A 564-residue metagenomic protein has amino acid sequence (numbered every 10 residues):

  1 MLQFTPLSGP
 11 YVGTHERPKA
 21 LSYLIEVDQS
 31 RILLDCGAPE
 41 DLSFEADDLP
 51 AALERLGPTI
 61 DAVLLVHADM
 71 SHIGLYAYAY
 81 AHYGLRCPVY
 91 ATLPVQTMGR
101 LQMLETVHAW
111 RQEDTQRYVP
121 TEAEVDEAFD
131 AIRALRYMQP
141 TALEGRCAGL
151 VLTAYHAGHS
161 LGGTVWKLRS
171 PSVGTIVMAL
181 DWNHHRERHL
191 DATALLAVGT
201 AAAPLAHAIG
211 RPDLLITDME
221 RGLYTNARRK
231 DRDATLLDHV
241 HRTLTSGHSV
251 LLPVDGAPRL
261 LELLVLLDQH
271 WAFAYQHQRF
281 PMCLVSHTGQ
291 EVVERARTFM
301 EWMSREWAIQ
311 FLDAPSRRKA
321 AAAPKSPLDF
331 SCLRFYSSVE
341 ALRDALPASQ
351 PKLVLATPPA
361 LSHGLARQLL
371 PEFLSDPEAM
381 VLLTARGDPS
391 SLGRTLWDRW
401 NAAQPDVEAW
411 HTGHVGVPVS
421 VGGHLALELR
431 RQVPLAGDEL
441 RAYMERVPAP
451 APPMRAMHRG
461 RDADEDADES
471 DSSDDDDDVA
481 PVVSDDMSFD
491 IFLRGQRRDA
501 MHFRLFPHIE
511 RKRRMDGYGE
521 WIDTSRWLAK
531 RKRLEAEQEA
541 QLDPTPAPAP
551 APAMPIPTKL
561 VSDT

Functional and structural regions predicted by a protein language model:
M1-A62, A81-T175, L180-T564: Acidic/His-rich, metal-assisted hydrolase cores and their charged scaffolds
L65: A short SAM/SAH-binding and catalytic strip from SAM-dependent methyltransferases
H72: N-terminal Rossmann-fold NAD(P) dinucleotide-binding loop
